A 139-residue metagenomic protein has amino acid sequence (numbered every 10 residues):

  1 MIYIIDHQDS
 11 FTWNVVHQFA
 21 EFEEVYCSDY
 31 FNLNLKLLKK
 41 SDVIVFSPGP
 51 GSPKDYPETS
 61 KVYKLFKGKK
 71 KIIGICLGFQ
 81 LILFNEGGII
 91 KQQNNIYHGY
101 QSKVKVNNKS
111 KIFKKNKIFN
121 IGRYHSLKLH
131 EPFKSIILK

Functional and structural regions predicted by a protein language model:
I2-E21: Short, charged N-terminal beta->alpha structural module
F11, G51-S52, H130: Glycine-rich nucleotide phosphate-binding loop and flanking beta-alpha elements of Rossmann-like dinucleotide-binding
N14-H17, K39, P57-E58: Generic recognition of short, well-ordered alpha-helical segments
E24-N32: A short beta-strand-loop structural module common to alpha/beta enzyme folds
D29, Q92, R123: Short loop/edge segments at beta-strand edges and connector loops that shape dinucleotide/nucleotide cofactor-binding
N32-S41: Short amphipathic alpha-helix with an adjacent loop that forms part of the alpha/beta core around
S41-S110, N120: Cysteine-nucleophile active-site neighborhood
S110-K139: Catalytic beta-strand/loop cores that center a nucleophilic Ser/Cys/Thr and support acyl-enzyme chemistry
